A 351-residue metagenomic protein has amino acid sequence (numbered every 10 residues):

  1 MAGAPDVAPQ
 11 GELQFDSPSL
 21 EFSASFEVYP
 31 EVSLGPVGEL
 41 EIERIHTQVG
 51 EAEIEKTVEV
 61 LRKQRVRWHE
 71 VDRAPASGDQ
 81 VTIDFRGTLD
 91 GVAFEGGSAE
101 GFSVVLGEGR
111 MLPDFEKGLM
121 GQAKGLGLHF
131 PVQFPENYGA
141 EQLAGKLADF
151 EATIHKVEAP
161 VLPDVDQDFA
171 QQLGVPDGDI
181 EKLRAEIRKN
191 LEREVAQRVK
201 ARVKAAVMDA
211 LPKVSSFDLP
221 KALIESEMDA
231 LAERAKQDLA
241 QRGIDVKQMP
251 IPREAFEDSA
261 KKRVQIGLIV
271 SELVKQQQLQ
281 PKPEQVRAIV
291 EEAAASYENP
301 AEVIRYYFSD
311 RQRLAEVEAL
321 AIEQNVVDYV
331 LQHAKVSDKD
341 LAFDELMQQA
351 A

Functional and structural regions predicted by a protein language model:
M1-P9, S98, L219, D245 (+1 more regions): Short beta-strand elements
M1-V32: Extended, domain-scale alpha-helical bundle/helix-rich regions
Q10-E12, F102-V104, E116-G121: Beta-strand-rich interaction surfaces with strong enrichment in secreted/lumenal proteins
E27-V66: Internal alpha/beta scaffold segment
L40-I42, F102-V105, F130-V132: Generic detection of short hydrophobic beta-strand segments and adjacent strand-loop junctions
H46, E51-I54, V66-H69, A74 (+4 more regions): Extended, charged alpha-helical "arm"/coiled-coil substrate-binding scaffolds, typified by the C-terminal helical
F94-S98, Q142-L143: Gly/Ser-enriched beta-turn/beta-hairpin loop segments
G96-G109: Short, basic/aromatic beta-hairpin or loop at an interaction surface
